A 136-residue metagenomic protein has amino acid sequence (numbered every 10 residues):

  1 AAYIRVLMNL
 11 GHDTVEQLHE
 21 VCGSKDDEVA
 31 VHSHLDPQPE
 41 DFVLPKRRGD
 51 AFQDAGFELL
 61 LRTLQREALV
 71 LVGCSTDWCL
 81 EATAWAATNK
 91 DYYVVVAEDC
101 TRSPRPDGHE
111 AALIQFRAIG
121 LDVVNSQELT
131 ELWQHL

Functional and structural regions predicted by a protein language model:
A1-M8, A97: Short beta-strand segments at enzyme active-site cores
A2, H12, K25-E28: Glycine-centered flexibility motif
M8-H12, C79: Short, active-site-adjacent cap segments at secondary-structure transitions
H12-E20: Metal-dependent catalytic neighborhoods of phosphoester/phosphodiester hydrolases
H19-L136: Active-site-adjacent betaalpha module
